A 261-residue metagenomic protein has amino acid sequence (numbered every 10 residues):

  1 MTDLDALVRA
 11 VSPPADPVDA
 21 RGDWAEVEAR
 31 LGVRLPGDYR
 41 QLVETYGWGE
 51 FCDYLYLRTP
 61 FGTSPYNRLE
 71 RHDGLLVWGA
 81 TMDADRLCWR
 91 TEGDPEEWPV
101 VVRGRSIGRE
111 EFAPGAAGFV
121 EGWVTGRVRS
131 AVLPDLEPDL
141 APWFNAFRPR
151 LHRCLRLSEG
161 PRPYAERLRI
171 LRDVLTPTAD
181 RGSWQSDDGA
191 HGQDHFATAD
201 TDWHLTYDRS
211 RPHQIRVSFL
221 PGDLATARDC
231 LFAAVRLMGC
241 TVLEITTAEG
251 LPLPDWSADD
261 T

Functional and structural regions predicted by a protein language model:
M1-V102, V124-H213, A225, L237 (+1 more regions): A surface-exposed partner-binding patch
G108-A131: Signature of lipid phosphatidyltransferase scaffolds
L220-A227: Helix N-cap motif at beta-to-alpha junctions
F232: Ligand-binding pocket scaffold of soluble enzyme catalytic domains
